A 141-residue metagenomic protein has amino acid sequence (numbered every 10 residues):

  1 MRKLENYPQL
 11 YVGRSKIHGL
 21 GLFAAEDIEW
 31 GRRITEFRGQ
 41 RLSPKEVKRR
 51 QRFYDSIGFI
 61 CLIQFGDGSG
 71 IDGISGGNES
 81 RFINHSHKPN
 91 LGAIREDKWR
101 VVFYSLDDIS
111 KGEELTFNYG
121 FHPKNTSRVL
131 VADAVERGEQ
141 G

Functional and structural regions predicted by a protein language model:
M1-G141: Conserved catalytic SET/PR domain of SAM-dependent protein methyltransferases, capturing the structural core that binds
